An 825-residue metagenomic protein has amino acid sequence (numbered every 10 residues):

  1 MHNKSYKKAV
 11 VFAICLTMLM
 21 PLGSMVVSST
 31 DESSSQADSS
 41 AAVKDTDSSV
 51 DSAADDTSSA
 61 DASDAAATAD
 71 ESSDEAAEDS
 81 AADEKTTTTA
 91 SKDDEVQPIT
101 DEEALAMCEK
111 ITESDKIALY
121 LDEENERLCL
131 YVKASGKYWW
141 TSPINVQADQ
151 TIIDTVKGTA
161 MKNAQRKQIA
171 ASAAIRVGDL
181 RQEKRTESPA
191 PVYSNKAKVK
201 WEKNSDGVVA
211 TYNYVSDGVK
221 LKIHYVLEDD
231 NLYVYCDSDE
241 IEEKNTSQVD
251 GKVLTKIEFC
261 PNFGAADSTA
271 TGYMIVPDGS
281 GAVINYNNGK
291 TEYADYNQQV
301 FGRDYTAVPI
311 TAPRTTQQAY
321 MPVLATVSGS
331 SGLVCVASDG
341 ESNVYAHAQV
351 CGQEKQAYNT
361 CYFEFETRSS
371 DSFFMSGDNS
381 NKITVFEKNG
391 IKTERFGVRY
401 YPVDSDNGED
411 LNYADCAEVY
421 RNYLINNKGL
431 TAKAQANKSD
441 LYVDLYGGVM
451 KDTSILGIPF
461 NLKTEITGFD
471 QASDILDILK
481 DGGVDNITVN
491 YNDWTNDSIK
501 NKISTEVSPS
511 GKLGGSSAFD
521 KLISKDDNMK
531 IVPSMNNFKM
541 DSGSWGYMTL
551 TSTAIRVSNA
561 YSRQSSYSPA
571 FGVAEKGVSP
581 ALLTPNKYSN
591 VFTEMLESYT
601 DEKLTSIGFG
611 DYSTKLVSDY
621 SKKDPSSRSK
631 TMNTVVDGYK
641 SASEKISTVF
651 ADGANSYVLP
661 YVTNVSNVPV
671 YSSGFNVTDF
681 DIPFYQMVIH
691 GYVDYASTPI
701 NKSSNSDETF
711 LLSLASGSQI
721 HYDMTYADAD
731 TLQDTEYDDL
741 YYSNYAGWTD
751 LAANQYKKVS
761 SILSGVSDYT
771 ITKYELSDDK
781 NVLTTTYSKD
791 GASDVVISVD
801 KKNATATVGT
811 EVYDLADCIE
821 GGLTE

Functional and structural regions predicted by a protein language model:
H2-F12: Bacterial N-terminal signal peptides that target proteins for export
A13-P21: Bacterial N-terminal signal peptides
M20-A41: Sec-dependent signal peptide cleavage junction
S48-A82: Long, acidic low-complexity intrinsically disordered regions
T86-K433, N701, N705, I819: N-terminal accessory beta-strand-rich subdomains and adjacent acidic, glycine-rich linkers that precede catalytic cores
S114-K133, T316-Q318, T326-T360, E366 (+2 more regions): Active-site-proximal substrate-binding groove within the catalytic cores of carbohydrate-active enzymes
A436-S524, N528-Y588: Aromatic-lined carbohydrate-binding/catalytic grooves of carbohydrate-active enzymes
N486-T495, K530-N537, E597-S621: Short acidic catalytic loops
